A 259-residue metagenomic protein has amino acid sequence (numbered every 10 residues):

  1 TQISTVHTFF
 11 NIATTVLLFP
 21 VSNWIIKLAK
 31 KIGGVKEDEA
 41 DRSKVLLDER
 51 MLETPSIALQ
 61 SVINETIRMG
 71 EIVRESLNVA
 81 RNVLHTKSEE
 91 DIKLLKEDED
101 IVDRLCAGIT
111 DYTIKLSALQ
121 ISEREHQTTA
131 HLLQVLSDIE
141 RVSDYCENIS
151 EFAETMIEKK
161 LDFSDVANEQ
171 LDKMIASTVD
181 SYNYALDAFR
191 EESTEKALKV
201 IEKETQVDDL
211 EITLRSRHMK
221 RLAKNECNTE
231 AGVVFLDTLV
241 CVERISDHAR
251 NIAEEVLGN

Functional and structural regions predicted by a protein language model:
T1-V6, F10-N259: Cytosolic, long alpha-helical scaffolding segments
